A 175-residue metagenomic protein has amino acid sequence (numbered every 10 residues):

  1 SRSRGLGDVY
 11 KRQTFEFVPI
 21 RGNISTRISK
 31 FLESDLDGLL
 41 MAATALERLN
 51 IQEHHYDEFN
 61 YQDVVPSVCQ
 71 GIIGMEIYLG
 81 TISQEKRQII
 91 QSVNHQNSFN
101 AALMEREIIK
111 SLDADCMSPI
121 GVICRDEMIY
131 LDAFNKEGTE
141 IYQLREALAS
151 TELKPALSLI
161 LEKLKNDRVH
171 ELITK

Functional and structural regions predicted by a protein language model:
S1-Y10: Single conserved hydrophobic/aromatic residue that forms the stacking wall/gate of nucleotide- or nucleobase-binding
T14-K175: Small-molecule-sensing regulatory modules
